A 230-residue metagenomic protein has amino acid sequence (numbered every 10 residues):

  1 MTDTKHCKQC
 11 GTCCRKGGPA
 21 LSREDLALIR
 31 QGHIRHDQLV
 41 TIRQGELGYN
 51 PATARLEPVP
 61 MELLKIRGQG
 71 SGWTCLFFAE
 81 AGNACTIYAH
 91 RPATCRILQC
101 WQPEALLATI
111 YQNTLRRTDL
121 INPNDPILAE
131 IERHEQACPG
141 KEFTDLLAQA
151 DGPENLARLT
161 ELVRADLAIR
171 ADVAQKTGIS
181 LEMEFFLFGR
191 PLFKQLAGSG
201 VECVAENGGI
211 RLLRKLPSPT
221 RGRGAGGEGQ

Functional and structural regions predicted by a protein language model:
M1-K215: Hydrophobic scaffolds flanking metal-cofactor catalytic centers in soluble metalloenzymes
G222-G224: Glycine-biased, low-complexity coil/linker segments
